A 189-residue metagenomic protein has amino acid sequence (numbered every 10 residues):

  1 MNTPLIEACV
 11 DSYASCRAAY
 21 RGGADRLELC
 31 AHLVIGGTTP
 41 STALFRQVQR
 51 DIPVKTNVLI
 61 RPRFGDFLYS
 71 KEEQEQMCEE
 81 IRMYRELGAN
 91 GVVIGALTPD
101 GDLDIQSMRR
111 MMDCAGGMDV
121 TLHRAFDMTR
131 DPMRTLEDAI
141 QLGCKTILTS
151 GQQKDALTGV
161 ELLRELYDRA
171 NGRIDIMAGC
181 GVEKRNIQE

Functional and structural regions predicted by a protein language model:
M1-C9, Y13, Q49-P53: N-terminal amphipathic alpha-helix/helix-capping segment at the start of soluble metabolic enzymes
N2, I6, A18-D25: A short, Lys/Arg-enriched amphipathic alpha-helix followed by its capping loop at the start of a domain
E7-S12, C16, L27-T38, N90-D104 (+4 more regions): Catalytic beta/alpha-barrel core
D11-G22, L68-R82, D127-L142, R164-G172 (+2 more regions): Catalytic cores of alpha/beta
S15, T38-T39, L44-I105: Active-site beta->alpha loop and helix N-cap motifs at the rims of alpha/beta catalytic domains
R21-L27, D51-K55, G88-G91, C114-M118 (+2 more regions): Glycine-enriched alpha-helix->loop->beta-strand junction motifs that scaffold or abut catalytic
G23-H32, L59-P62: Short, conserved active-site loops that position catalytic residues or coordinate cofactors/metal ions across diverse
G37-F64, L103-A125, T158-K184: Alpha-helix-loop-beta-strand connector modules within alpha/beta enzyme cores
